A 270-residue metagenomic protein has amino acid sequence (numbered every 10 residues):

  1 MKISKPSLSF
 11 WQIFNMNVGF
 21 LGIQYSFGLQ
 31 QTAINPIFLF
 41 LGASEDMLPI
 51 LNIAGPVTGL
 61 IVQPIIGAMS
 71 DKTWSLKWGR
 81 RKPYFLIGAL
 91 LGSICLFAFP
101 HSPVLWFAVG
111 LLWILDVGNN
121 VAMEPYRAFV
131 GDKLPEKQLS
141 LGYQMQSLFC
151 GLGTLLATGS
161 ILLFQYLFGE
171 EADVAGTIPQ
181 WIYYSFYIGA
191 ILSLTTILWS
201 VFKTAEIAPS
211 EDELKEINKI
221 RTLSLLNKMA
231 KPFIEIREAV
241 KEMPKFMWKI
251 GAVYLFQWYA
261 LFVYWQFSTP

Functional and structural regions predicted by a protein language model:
M1-F10, P103-G110, V121-A122, Y126 (+1 more regions): Intracellular loop-helix junctions on the cytosolic face of multi-pass helical membrane proteins
K2-T58, F246-V253, Q257-P270: Helix-loop boundary and gating motifs at the non-cytosolic
L21, G88, G92-P125, F129: Hydrophobic core of transmembrane alpha-helices in multi-pass small-molecule transporters, especially MFS/SLC-type
L29, A33, I65, V109 (+2 more regions): Transmembrane alpha-helix boundary/hinge residues in polytopic small-molecule transporters
I37-L41, K72-T73, F129-L134: Helix-to-coil boundary motifs at intracellular loop junctions of multi-pass secondary transporters
L48-W74, I94, L155-G159: Central cavity-lining transmembrane alpha-helices of secondary-active solute carriers, predominantly the Major
K72-G88: Cytoplasmic membrane-interface "Motif A"-like loop-to-helix N-cap segments of 12-TM Major Facilitator Superfamily
